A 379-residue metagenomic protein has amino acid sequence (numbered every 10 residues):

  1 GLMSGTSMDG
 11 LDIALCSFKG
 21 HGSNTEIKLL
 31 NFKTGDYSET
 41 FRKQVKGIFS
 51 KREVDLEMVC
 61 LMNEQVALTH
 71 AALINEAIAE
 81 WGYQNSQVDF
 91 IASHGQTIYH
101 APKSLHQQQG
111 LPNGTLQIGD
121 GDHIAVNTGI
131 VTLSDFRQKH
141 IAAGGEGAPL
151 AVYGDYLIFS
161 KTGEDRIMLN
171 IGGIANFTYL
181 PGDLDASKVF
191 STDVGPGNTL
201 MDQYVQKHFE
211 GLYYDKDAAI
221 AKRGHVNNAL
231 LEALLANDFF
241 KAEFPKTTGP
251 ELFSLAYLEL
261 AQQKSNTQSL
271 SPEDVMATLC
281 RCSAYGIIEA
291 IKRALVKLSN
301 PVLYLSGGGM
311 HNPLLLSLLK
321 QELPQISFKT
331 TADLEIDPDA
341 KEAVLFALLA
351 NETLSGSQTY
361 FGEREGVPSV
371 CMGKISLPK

Functional and structural regions predicted by a protein language model:
S4, G10-F18, L30-G47, V126-S160 (+1 more regions): Glycine-rich phosphate-binding loop plus the immediately following alpha-helix
T6, Q96, G173, G308-M310: Active-site metal-binding loops of divalent metal-dependent hydrolases
M8, A277, R281, A332-K379: Glycine-rich phosphate-binding/hydrolytic loop that grips phosphoryl groups
R52-I118: Short beta-strand-loop/turn "lid" adjacent to the catalytic site in phosphate-handling enzymes
N75, Y83, I98-D122, G129-S134 (+2 more regions): Nucleotide/phosphate-binding catalytic cleft detector across ATP-hydrolyzing and phosphate-transferring enzymes
A79, N85-S86, L230, V275 (+7 more regions): Non-transmembrane, aqueous-exposed alpha-helical and coiled segments at domain scale
Q84-H94, K297-G309: Short glycine-rich phosphate-binding loop at a beta-alpha junction
G211-P301, P313-I326: A contiguous, well-structured pocket-lining segment that forms one wall/lid of small-molecule binding clefts in soluble
